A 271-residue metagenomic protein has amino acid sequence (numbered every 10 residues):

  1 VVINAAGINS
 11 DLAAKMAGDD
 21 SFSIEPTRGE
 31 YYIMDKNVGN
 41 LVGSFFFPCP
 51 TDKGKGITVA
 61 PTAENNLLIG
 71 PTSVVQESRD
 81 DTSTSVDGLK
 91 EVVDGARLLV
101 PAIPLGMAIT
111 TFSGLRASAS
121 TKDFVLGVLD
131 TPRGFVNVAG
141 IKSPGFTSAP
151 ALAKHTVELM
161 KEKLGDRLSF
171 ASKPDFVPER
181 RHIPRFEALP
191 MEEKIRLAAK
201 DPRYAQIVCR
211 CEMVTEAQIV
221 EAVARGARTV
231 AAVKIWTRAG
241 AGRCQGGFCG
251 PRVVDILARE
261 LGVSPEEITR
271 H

Functional and structural regions predicted by a protein language model:
V1, I268-H271: Short, intrinsically disordered, charge-balanced linker/junction segments flanking boundaries in proteins
V1-S85, D94, V100-I103, E187: Flavin-dependent oxidoreductases
M16, H155, L159-K163, I256-E260: Active-site catalytic microenvironments for nucleophilic, acid-base chemistry
G54, A63-E64, V75-I207, V214-A224 (+2 more regions): C-terminal catalytic lobe of FAD-dependent flavoproteins
D80, T215-G226, G247-E267: Iron-sulfur (Fe-S) cluster-binding segments and ferredoxin-like electron-carrier domains, especially [2Fe-2S]
C209-C211, C244, C249: Short cysteine clusters
I235-A241, G250-R252: Small/polar glycine-rich anion-binding or flexible loop at a beta-alpha turn
